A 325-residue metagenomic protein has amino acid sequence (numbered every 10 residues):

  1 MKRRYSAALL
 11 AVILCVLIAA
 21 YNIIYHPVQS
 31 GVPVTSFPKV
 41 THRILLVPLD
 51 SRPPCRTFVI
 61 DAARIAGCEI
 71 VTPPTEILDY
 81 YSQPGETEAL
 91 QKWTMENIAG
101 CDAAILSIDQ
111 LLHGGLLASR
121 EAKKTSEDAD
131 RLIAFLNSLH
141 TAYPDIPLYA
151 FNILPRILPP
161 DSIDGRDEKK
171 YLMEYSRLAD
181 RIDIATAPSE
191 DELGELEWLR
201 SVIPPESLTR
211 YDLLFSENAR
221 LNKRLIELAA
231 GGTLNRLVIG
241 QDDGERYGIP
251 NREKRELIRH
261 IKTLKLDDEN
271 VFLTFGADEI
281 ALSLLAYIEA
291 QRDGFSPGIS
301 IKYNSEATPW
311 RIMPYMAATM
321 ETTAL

Functional and structural regions predicted by a protein language model:
M1-Y5: Positively charged n-region of N-terminal signal peptides that target proteins for export
A8-N22: Hydrophobic membrane-insertion alpha-helices, especially the h-region of bacterial N-terminal signal peptides
N22-L325: An N-terminal assembly and electron-transfer interface module characteristic of large anaerobic redox and radical
